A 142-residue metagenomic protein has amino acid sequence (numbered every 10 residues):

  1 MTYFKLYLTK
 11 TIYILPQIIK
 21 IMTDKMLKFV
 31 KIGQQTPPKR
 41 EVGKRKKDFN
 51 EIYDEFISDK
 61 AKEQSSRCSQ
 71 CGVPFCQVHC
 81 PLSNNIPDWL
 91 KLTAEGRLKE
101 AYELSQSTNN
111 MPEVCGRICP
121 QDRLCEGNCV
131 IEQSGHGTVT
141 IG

Functional and structural regions predicted by a protein language model:
K10, Q17-K20: Charged/polar low-complexity intrinsically disordered segments
I21-G142: Ferredoxin-type iron-sulfur electron-transfer modules and their immediate structural context
